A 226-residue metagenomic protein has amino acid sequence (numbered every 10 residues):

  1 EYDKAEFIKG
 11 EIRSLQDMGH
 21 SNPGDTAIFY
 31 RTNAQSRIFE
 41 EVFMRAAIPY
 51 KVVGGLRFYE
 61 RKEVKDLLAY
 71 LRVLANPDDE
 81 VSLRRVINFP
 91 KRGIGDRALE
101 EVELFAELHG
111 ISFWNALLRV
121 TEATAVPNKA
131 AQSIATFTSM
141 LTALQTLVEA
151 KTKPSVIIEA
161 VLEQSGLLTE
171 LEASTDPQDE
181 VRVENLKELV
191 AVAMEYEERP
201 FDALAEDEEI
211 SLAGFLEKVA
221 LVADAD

Functional and structural regions predicted by a protein language model:
E1-P49, R72-N76, L108, A131 (+2 more regions): Helicase P-loop NTPase motor core
Y2, R61, E180-V183: Short, solvent-exposed loop/helix junctions and linker helices that flank or host conserved functional motifs
R45-I48, L56-P90: Conserved short internal alpha-helix adjacent to the catalytic or cofactor-binding core of large enzyme scaffolds
P90, A116-D226: Accessory C-terminal helicase-associated subdomains
E100-F105: C-terminal helical "lid" of AAA+/P-loop NTPase domains
A106-R119: A short beta-strand-loop micro-motif that forms or neighbors metal/cofactor- and ligand-binding patches at active-site
